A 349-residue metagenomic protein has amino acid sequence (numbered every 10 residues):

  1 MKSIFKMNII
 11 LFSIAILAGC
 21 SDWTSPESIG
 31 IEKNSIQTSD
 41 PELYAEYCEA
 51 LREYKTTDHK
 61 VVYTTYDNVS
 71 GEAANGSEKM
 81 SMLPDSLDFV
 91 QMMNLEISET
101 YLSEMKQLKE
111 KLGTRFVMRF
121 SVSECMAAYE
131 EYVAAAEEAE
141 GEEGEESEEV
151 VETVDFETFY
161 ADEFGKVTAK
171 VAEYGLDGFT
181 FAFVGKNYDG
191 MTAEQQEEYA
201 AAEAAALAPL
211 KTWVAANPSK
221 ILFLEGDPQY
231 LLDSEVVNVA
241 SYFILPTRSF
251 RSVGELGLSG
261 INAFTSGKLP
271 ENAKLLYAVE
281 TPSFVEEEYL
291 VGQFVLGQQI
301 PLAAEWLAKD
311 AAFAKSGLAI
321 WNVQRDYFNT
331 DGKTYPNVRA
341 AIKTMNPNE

Functional and structural regions predicted by a protein language model:
M1-I4, N8-T57: Bacterial Sec-dependent N-terminal signal peptides
K2-S3, Y54-K55, L108, G267-K268 (+1 more regions): A general structural signal for short secondary-structure junctions and capping/turn motifs
S39-L43, F159-E163, A202-A205, V295-Q299: Soluble or luminal CAZymes and related metallo-dependent hydrolases
C48, R52, A161, Y335-K343: Generic detector of well-ordered alpha-helical segments enriched in charged/polar residues, highlighting helical
A50, E78-K79, W306: Generic recognition of flexible, low-complexity loop/linker segments
D58-I261, N272-T281, V285-E288, F313-K315 (+2 more regions): Chitinase-like catalytic core of GlcNAc-active glycosidases
W213-V214, F264-K268, E305-A312: Alpha-helix termini
A273-E349: Substrate-binding cleft of secreted/luminal carbohydrate-active enzymes
